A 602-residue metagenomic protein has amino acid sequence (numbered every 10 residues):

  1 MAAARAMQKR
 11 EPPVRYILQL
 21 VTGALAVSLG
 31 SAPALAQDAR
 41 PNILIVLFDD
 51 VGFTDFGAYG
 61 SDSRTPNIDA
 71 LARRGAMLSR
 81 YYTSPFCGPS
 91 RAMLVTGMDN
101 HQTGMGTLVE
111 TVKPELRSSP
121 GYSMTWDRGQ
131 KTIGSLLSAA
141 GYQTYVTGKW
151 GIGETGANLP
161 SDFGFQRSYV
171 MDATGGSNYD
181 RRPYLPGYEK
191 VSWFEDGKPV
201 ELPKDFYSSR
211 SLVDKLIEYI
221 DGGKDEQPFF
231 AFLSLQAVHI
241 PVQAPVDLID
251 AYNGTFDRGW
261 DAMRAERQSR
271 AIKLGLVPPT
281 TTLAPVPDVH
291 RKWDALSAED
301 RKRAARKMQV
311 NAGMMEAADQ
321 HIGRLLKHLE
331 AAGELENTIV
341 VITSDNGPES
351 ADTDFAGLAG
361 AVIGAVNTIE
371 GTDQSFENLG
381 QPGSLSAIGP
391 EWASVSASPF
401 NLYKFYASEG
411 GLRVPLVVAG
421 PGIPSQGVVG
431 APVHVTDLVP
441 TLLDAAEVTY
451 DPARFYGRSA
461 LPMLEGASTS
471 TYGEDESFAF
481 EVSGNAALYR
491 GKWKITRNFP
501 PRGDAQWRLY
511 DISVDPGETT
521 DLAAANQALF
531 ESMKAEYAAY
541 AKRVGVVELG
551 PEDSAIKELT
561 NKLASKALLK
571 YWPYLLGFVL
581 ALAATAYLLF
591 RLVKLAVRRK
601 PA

Functional and structural regions predicted by a protein language model:
Q37-A76, W150, T353-L358, T520-A528: Active-site-proximal N-terminal segment of extracellular/periplasmic enzymes that hydrolyze or transfer
D38-N42, L94, E154-N178, S209-D288 (+5 more regions): Active-site regions of oxyanion-processing enzymes, predominantly non-cytosolic
D38-P41, F48, F53, M77 (+7 more regions): Long, internal low-complexity/basic segments
R40-G52, L71-A72, M77, L94-T96 (+9 more regions): Beta-strand elements within well-structured catalytic alpha/beta cores of enzymes that handle phosphate/sulfate esters
F53-Y145, R167, S177, P183-W193: Active-site segment of extracytoplasmic enzymes that catalyze sulfate/phosphate-ester chemistry
G57-S63, M77-H101, G106-T111, V146-N158 (+9 more regions): Short, solvent-exposed turn/loop segments enriched in Gly/Ser/Thr/Pro and often Arg
G156-G164, Q243-A244, K327-A419, N561-L569: Histidine-centered active-site microenvironments of extracellular/periplasmic hydrolases and transferases
Q166-R167, M171-S177, Q381-L412, I423-I512 (+2 more regions): C-terminal cap/loop subdomain of S1 sulfatases and analogous C-terminal strand-loop tails that border
